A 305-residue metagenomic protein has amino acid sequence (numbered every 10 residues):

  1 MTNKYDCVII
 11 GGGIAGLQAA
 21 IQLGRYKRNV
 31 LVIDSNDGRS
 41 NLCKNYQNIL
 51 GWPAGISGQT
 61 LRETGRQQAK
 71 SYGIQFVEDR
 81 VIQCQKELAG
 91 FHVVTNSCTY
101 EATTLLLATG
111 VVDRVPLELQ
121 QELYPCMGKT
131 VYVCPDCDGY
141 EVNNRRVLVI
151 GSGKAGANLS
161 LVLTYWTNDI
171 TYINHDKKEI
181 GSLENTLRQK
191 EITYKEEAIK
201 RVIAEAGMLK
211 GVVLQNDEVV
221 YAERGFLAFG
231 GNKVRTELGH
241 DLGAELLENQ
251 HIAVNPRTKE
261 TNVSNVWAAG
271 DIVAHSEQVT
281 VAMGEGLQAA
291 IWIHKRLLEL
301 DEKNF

Functional and structural regions predicted by a protein language model:
M1-C7, F76-N144, L227-A228, I252-R257: FAD-binding core/adjacent interface of flavoenzyme oxidoreductases
Y5-E63, S152-K178: Beta1-alpha1 glycine-rich phosphate/pyrophosphate-binding loop at the start of Rossmann-like nucleotide-binding domains
G11, A108-G110, V115, I150 (+3 more regions): Short, well-ordered coil/turn residues at beta-beta hairpins and beta-strand->alpha-helix junctions within
A20, L159, A269-F305: A conserved FAD-binding loop/helix module that cradles the flavin
G24, K70, P125, T164 (+1 more regions): Anion (oxyanion) recognition and catalysis
R66-E87, H92-V94, Y100-A102, T167-P256 (+1 more regions): A Rossmann-like FAD-binding core segment of flavoenzymes
Y124-E141, G231-Q278, Q288, K295: FAD-site-proximal beta/loop scaffold in flavoenzymes
K129-C137, R146-L159, I180-G181: Active-site glycine-rich loop that binds ribose-phosphate moieties when present
